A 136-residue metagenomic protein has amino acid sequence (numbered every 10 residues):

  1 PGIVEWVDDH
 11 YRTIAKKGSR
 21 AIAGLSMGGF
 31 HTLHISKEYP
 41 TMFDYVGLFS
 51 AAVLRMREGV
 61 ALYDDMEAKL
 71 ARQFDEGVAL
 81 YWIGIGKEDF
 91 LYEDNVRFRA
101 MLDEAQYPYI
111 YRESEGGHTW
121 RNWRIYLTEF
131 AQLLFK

Functional and structural regions predicted by a protein language model:
P1-K136: Non-catalytic cap/lid and distal C-terminal segments of serine-dependent acyl enzymes
